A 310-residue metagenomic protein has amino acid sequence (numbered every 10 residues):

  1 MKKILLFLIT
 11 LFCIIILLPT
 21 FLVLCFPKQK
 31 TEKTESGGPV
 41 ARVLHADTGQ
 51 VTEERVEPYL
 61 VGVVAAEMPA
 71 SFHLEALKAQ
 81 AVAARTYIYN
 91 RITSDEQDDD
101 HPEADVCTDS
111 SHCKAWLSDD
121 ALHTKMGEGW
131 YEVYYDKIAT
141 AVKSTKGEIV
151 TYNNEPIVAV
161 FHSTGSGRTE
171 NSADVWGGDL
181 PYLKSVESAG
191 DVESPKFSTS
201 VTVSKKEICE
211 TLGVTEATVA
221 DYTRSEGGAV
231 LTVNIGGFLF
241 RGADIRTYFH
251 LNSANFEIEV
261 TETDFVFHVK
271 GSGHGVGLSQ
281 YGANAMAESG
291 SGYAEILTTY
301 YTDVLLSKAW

Functional and structural regions predicted by a protein language model:
M1-W310: Conserved, single-site charged/polar hotspot
